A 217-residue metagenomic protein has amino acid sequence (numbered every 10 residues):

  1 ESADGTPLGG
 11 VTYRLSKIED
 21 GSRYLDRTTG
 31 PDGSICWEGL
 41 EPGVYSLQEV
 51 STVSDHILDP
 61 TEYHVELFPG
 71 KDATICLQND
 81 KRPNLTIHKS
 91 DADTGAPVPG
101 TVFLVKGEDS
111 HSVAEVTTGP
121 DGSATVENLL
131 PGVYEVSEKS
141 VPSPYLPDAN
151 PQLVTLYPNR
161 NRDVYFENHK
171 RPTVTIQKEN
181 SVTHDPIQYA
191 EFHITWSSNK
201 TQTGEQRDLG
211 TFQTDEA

Functional and structural regions predicted by a protein language model:
E1-A217: Solvent-exposed loop/turn and edge beta-strand elements of beta-rich ligand-binding domains
